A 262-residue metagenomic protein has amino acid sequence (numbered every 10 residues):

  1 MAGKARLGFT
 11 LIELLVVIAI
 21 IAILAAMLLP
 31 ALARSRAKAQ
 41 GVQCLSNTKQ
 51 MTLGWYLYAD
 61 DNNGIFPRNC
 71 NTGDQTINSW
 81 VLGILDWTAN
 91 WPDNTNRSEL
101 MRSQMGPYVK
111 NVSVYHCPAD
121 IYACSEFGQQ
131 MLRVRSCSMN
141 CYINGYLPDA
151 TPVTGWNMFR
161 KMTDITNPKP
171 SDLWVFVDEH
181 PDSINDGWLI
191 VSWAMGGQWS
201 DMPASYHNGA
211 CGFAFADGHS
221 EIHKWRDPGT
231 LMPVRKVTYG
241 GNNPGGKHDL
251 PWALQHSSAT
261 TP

Functional and structural regions predicted by a protein language model:
A2-S46: Amphipathic alpha-helical segments typified by the pilin-like N-terminal helix that continues immediately C-terminal
V42-P262: Short, well-structured segments within or immediately adjacent to enzyme catalytic domains that line ligand-binding
